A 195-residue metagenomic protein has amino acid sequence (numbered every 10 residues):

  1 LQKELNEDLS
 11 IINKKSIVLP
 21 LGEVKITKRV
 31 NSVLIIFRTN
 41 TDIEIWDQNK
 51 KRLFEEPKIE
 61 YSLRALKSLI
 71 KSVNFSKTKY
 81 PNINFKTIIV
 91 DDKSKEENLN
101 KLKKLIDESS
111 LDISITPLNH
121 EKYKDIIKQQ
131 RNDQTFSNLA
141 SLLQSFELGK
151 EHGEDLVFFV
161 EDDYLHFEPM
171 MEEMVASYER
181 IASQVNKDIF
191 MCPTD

Functional and structural regions predicted by a protein language model:
L1-K71: N-proximal low-complexity "stem/linker" segments adjacent to membrane-targeting elements
V33, N82-T87, I113, D155 (+1 more regions): Residue-level recognition of the N-termini of beta-strands and the immediately preceding loop/turn
E55-L66, D133-L142, H166, M170: Phosphate/oxyanion-binding active-site loops and adjacent basic polyanion-contact surfaces
S72-N82, E108, L148-H152, Y178-N186: Alpha-helix termini
P81-S94, P117-H120: Short beta-strand/loop segment that forms part of the nucleotide-sugar
K95-E154: Active-site-proximal specificity loops/subdomain of glycosyltransferases
E154-L165: Short beta-strand-to-loop acidic/aromatic patch adjacent to the donor-nucleotide binding site
H166-T194: Conserved donor-nucleotide/metal-binding helix-loop-beta segment in metal-dependent transferases, i.e., the alpha-helix
